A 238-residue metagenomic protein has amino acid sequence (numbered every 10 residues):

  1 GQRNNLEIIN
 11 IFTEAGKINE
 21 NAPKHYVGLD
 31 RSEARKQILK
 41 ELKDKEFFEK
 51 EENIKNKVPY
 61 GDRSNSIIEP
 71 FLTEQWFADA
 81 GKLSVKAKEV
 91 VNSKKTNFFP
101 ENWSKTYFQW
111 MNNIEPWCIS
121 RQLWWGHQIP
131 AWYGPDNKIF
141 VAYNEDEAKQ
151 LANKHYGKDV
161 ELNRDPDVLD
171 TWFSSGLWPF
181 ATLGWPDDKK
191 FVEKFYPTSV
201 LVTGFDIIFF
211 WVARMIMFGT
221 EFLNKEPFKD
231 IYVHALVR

Functional and structural regions predicted by a protein language model:
Q2-I11, K50-R238: Structured secondary-structure scaffolds
G16, I38, G61: Active-site cavity-forming subdomains of large catalytic enzyme subunits
G16-K17, M215: Surface-exposed, flexible loop/turn segments at secondary-structure boundaries
K17-E33: A short-motif feature that recognizes glycine-rich, charge-decorated loops that bind or process nucleotide phosphates
D30-V58: Phosphate/diphosphate-binding loops
